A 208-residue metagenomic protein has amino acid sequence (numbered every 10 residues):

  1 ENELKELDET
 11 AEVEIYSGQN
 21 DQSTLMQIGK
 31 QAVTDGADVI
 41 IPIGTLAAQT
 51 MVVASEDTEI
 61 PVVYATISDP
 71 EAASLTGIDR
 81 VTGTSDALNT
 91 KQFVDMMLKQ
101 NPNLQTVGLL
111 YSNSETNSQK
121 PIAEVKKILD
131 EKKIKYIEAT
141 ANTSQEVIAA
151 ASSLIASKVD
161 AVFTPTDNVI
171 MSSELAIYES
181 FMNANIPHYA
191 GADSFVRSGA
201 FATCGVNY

Functional and structural regions predicted by a protein language model:
E1-Y208: Short hydrophobic alpha-helices and adjacent helix-cap/hinge residues
